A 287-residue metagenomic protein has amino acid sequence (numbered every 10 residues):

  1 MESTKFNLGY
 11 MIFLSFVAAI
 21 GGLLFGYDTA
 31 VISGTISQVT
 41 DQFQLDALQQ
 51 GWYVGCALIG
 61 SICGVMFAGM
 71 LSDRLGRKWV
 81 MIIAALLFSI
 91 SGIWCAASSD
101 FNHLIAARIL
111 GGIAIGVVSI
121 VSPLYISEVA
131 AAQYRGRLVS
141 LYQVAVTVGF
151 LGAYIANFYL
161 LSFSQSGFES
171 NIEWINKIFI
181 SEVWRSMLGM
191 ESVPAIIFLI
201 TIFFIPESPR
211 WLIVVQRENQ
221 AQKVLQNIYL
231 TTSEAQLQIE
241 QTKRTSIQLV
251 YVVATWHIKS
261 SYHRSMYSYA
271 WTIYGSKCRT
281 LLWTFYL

Functional and structural regions predicted by a protein language model:
M1-I239, K243-L287: Transmembrane-helix signature of 12-pass secondary carriers
